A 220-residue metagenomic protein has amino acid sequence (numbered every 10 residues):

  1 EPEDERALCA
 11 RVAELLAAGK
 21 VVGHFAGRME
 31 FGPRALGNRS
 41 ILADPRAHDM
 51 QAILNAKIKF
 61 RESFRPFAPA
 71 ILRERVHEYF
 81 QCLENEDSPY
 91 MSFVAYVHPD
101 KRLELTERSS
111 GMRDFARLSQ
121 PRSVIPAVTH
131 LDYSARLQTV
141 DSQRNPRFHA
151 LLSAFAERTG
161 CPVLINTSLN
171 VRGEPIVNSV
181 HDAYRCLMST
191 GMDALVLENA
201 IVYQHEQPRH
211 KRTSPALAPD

Functional and structural regions predicted by a protein language model:
E1-D220: Flexible beta->alpha loop and helix N-cap segments adjacent to enzyme active/binding sites
